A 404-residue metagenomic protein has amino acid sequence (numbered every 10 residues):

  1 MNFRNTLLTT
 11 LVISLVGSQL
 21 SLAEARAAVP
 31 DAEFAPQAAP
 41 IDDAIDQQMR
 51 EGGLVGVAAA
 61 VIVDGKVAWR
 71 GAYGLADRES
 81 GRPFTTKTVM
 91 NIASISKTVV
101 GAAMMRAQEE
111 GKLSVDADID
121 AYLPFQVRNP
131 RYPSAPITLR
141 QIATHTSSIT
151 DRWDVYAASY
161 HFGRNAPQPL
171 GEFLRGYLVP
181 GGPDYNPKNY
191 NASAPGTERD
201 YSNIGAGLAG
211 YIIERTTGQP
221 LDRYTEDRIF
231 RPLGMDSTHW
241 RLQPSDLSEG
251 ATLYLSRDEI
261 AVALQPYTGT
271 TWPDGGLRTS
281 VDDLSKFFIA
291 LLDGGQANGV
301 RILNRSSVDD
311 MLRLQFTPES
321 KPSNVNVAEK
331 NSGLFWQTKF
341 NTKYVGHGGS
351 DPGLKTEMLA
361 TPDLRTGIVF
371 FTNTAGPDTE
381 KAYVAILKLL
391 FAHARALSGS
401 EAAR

Functional and structural regions predicted by a protein language model:
M1-N5: Positively charged n-region of N-terminal signal peptides that target proteins for export
T9-Q19: Bacterial N-terminal signal peptides
A25-A72, G163, E214-D227, R231 (+2 more regions): Catalytic loop of the DD-peptidase/beta-lactamase superfamily, centered on the K-T-G motif and neighboring
E51-G53, R82-F84, S114, P130-I137 (+8 more regions): Extracellular/periplasmic catalytic domains that process cell-envelope and extracellular macromolecules
G56-A58, P83, D118, H239: Residues at or immediately flanking beta-strands
A59-K66, N91-S114, D118-Y122, I142 (+4 more regions): Alpha-helical scaffold elements that line and support the substrate/ligand-binding pocket of soluble hydrolases
A72, R131, I137, W153-L247 (+1 more regions): Catalytic-site signature segments of enzymes, centered on catalytic residues
D77-S202, L255-P266: Active-site-proximal loop and beta-strand segments within enzyme catalytic domains
